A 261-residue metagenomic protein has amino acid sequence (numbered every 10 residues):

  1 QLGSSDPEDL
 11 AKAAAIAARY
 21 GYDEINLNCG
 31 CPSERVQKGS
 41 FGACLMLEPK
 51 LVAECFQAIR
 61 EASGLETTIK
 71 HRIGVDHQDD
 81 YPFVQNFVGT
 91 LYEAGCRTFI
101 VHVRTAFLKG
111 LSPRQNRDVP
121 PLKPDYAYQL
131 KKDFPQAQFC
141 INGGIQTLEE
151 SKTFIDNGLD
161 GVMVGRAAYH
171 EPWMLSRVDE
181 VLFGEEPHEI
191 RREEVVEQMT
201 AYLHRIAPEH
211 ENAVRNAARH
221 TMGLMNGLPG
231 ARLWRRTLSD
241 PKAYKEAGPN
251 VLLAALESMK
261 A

Functional and structural regions predicted by a protein language model:
Q1-A18, A254-S258: N-terminal capping/small domains of soluble enzymes
L2, C44, E48, N116-V119 (+2 more regions): Glycine- and other small-residue-rich loops at beta-strand/loop junctions that grip anionic moieties
S5, E24-I25, F154, A217: A short linear-motif detector with a strong N-terminal bias
E8-F41, P49-A137: Alpha/beta enzyme core
P32, F41-G42, M174, W234: Glycine-rich, flexible loop/turn motifs
E54-Q57, A62-G64, V75-H77, Y81-T98 (+2 more regions): Alpha/beta catalytic cores of nucleotide-metabolism and tRNA/nucleoside-modifying enzymes
